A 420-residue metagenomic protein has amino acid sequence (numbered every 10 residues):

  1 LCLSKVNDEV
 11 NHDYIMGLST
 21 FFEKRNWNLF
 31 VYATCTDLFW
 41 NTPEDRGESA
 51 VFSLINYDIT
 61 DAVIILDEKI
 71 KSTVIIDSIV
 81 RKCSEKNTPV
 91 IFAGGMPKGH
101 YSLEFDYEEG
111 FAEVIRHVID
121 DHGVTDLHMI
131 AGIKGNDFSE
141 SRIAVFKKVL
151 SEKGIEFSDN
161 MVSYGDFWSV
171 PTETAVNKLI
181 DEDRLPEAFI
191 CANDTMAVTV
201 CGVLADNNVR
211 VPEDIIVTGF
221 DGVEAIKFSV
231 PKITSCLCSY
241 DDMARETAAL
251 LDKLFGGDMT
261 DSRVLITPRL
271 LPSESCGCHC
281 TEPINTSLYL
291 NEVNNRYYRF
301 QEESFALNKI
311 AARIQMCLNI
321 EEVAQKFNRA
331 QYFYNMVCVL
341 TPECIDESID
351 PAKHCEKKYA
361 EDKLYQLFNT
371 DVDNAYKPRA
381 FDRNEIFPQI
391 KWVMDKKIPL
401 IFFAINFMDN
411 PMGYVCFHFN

Functional and structural regions predicted by a protein language model:
L1-K309, R313-C317: Bacterial carbohydrate/catabolite-sensing allosteric modules
R46, I320-E321, I386, K396-I398: Short linear interaction motifs
P171-T174, D382-I386: PAS/Per-ARNT-Sim sensory domains
E302, R379, A404-M408: Acidic/polar, low-complexity linker and loop regions
M316-K353: Helix-loop-beta substructure at the N-terminus of cytosolic sensory domains that couple signal/ligand detection
D346-F381, P388-I390: Allosteric regulatory "coupling" segments in signal-transduction proteins
P388-N406: A short, aliphatic-rich beta-strand micro-motif
M408, G413-N420: Short beta-strand-to-loop transition segments that serve as allosteric relay/switch motifs in sensory/regulatory domains
